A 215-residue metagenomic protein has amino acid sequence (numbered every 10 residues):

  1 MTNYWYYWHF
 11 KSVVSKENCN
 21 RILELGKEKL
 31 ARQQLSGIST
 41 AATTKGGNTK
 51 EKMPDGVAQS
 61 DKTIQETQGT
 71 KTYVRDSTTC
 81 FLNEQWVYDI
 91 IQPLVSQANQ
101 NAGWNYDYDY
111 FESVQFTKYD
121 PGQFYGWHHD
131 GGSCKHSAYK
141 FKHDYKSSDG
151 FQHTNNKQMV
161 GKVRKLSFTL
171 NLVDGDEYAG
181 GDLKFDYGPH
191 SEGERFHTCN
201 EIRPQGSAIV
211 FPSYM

Functional and structural regions predicted by a protein language model:
M1-V210, Y214-M215: Fe(II)/2-oxoglutarate oxygenase catalytic core
